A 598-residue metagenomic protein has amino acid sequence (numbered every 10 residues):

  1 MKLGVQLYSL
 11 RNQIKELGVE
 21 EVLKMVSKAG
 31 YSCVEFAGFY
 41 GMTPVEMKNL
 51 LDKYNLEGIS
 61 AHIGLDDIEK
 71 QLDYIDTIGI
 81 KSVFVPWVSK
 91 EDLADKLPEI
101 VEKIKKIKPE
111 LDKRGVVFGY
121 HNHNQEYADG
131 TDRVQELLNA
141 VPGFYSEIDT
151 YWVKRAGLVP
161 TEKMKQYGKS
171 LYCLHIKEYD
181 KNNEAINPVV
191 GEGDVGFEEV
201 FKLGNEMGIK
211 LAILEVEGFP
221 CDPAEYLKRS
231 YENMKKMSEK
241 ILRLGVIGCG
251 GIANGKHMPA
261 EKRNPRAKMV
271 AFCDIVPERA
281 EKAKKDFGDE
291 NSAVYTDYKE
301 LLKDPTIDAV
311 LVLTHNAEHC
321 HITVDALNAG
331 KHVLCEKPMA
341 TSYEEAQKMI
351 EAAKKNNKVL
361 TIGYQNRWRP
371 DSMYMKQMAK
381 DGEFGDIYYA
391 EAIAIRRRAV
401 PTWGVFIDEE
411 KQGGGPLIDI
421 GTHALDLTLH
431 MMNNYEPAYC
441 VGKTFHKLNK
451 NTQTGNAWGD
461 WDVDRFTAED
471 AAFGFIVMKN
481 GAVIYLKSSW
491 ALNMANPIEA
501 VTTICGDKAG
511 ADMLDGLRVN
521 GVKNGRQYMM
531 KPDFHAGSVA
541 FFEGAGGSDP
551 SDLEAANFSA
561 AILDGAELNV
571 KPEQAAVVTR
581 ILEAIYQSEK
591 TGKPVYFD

Functional and structural regions predicted by a protein language model:
M1-S27, G79, R114, G130-Y145 (+2 more regions): Histidine-acidic metal/acid-base catalytic patches
L10, A37, E239-G288: N-terminal Rossmann-like dinucleotide-binding module
E57-S146, T150-R155, M207: Active-site acidic/histidine proton-transfer and metal-coordination neighborhood in alpha/beta enzyme cores
G79-V85, A94, R114, A309 (+3 more regions): Beta-strand-loop-alpha-helix segment that lines the small-molecule cofactor/substrate pocket of alpha/beta enzymes
K202, D426-N520, D552-E567: Contiguous beta-strand/loop segments that form the cofactor/metal-binding neighborhood of enzyme cores
E232-I241, V246, A267, D286-D289 (+5 more regions): C-terminal helix-rich "cap/oligomerization" subdomain common to oxidoreductases
I252, N366-F466, G592: Predominantly a Rossmann-like dinucleotide-binding segment in NAD(P)-dependent oxidoreductases
A495, T502-C505, G510-M513, K523-D598: C-terminal helical cap and adjacent loop that interface with cofactors, partners, or active-site loops
